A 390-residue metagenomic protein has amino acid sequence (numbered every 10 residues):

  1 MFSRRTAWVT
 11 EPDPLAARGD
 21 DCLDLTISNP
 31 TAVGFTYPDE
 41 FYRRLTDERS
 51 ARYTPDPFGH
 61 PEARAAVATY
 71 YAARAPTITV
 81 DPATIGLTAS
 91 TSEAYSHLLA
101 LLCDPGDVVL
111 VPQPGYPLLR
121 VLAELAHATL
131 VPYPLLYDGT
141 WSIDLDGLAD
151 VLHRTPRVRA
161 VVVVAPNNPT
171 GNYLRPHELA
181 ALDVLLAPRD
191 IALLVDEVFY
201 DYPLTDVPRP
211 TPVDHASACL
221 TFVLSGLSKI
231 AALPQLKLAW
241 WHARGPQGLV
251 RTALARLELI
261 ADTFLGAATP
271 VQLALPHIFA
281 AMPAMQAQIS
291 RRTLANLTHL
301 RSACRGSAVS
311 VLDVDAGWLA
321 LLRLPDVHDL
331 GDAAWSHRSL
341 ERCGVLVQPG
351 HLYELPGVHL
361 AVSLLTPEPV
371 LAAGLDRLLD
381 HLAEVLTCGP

Functional and structural regions predicted by a protein language model:
F2-S90, H97, G147, I278-A281 (+2 more regions): N-terminal small-domain helix-loop-helix segment of the aminotransferase-like
T69, A73, T77-T79, A149-D150 (+3 more regions): PLP-dependent enzyme catalytic core of the Aspartate aminotransferase-like
D81-V109, K237-A239: Conserved beta-loop-alpha segment that forms the PLP phosphate-binding cup at the N-terminus of a helix
L101-A123, L136: Conserved PLP-anchoring active-site segment centered on the Schiff-base-forming lysine
D107, A128, P188-I191, E197 (+1 more regions): A short helix->loop->beta-strand "cap" motif at the edges of active sites that frequently abuts
Y137-P210: Active-site phosphate-binding strand-loop segment of PLP-dependent enzymes
D214-L294, R301, L382, L386: Conserved core segment of the aminotransferase class I/II
P276, T293-R301, V311-L324, P356: Conserved glycine-rich beta-strand-loop-beta hairpin in the small C-terminal domain of fold type I
